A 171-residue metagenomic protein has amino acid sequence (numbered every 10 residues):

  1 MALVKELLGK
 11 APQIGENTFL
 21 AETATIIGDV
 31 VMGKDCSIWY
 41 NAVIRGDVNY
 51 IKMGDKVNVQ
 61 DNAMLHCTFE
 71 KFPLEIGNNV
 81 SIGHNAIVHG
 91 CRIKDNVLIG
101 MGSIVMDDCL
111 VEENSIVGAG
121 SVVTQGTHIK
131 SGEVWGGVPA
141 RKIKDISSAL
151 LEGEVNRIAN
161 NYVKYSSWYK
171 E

Functional and structural regions predicted by a protein language model:
M1-Q13, D47, M53-D55, D61-M64 (+3 more regions): Glycine-rich hexapeptide-repeat left-handed beta-helix
A2-I38: N-terminal segments that cap or nucleate solenoid repeat domains
S81: Short proline/glycine- and basic residue-enriched helix-capping loop/turn segments at helix->loop/beta transitions
